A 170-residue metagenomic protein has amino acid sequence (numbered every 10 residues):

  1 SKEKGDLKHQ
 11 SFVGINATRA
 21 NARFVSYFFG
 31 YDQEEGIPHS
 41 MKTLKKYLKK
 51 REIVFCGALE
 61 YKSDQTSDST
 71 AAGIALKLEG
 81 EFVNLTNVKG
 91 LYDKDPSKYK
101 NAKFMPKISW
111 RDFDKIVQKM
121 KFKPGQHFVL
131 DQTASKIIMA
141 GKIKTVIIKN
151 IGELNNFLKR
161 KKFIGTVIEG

Functional and structural regions predicted by a protein language model:
S1-G170: C-terminal catalytic "cap/lid" subdomain
